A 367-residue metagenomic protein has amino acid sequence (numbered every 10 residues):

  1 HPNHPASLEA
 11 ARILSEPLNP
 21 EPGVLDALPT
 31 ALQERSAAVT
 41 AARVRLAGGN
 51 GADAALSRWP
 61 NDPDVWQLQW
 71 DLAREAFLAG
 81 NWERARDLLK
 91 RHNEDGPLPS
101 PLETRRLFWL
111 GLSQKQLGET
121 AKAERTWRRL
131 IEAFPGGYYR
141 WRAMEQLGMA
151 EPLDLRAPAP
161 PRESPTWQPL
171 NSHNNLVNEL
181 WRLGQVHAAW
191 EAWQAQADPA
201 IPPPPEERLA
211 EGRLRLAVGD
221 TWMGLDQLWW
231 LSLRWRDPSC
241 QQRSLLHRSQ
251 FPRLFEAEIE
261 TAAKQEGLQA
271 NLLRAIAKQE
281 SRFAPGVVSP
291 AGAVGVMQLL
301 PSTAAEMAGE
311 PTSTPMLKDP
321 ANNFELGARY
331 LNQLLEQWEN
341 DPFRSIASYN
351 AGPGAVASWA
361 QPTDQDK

Functional and structural regions predicted by a protein language model:
L8-E9, D26, E34-A41, G49 (+9 more regions): Catalytic glycan-binding domains that act on GlcNAc-containing polysaccharides
I13, Q146, W193-A195: Outer-membrane beta-barrel pore domains and translocons
E16-V24, V44-A52, F77-K90, M149-D154 (+1 more regions): Helix-turn-helix repeat elements of alpha-solenoid scaffolds
V39-A41, P169-A195, P199: Alpha-helical segment of the N-proximal tetratricopeptide repeat
